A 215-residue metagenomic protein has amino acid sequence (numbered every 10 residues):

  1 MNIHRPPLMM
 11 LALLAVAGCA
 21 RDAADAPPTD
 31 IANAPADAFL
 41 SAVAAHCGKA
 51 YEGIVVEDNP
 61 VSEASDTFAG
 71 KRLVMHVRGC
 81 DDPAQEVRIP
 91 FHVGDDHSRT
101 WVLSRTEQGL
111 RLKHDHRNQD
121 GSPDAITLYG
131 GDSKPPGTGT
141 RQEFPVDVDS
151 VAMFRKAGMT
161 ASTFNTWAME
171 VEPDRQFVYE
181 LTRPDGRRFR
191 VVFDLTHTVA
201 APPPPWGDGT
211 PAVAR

Functional and structural regions predicted by a protein language model:
M1-M9: Bacterial N-terminal signal peptides that target proteins for export
V16-G18: C-terminal motif of bacterial Sec signal peptides marking the signal peptidase cleavage site
A20-D22: Bacterial signal peptide processing site
D30-A64: Tryptophan-anchored aromatic micro-motifs
H46-E52, D82-P90, L110-R111, P173-Y179: Short, hydrophobic/aromatic-rich segments at coil-to-beta transitions
E52-D82: Short, solvent-exposed loop/hinge segments that bridge or flank secondary-structure elements
W101-R155: An exposed acidic His-Trp-rich patch
T127-D132, D174-Q176, L181-R215: Edge beta-strand at a domain terminus
